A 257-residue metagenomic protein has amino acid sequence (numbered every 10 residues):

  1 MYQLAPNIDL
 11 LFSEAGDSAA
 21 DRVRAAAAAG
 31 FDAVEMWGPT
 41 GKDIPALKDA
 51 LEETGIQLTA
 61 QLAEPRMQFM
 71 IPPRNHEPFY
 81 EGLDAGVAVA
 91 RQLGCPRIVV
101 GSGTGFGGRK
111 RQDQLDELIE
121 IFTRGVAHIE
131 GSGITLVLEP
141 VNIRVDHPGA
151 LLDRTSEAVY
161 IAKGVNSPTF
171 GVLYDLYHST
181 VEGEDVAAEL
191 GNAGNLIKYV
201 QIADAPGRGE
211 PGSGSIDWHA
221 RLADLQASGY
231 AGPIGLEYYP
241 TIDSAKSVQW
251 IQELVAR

Functional and structural regions predicted by a protein language model:
M1-G30, G94-P96, L152-Y174, H178-R257: Histidine-acidic metal/acid-base catalytic patches
L10-F12, G38-T40, E64-M67, S102-F106 (+4 more regions): Active-site-proximal loop/turn and secondary-structure-junction residues that shape catalytic pockets, frequently
V23-G38, L62-M67: N-terminal substrate-binding region of glycoside hydrolase catalytic domains
E35, A60, V99, V137 (+2 more regions): Conserved beta-strand positions in the central sheet of alpha/beta enzyme cores
T40-A50, G108: Active-site-adjacent beta->alpha loops and helix N-cap segments on the catalytic face of soluble alpha/beta enzymes
A46-T54, R124-I129, E189-N192, A220-D224: Catalytic-core regions built around general acid/base machinery
E52-E53, F69-G171: Active-site acidic/histidine proton-transfer and metal-coordination neighborhood in alpha/beta enzyme cores
G55-L62: Short hydrophobic/aromatic-enriched beta-strand-loop microsegments
